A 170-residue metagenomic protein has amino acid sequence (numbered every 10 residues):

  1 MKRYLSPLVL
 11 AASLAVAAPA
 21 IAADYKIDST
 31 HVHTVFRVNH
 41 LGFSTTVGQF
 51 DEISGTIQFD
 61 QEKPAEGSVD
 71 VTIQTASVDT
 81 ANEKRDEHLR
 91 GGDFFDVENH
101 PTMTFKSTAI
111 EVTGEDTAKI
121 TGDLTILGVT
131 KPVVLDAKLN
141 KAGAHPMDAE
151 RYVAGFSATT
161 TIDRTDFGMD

Functional and structural regions predicted by a protein language model:
M1-V9: Bacterial N-terminal signal peptides that target proteins for export
V9-L10, A15, A20: Cleavable N-terminal signal peptides
A20-D170: Low-complexity, acidic/polar, glycine-enriched regions of mature
